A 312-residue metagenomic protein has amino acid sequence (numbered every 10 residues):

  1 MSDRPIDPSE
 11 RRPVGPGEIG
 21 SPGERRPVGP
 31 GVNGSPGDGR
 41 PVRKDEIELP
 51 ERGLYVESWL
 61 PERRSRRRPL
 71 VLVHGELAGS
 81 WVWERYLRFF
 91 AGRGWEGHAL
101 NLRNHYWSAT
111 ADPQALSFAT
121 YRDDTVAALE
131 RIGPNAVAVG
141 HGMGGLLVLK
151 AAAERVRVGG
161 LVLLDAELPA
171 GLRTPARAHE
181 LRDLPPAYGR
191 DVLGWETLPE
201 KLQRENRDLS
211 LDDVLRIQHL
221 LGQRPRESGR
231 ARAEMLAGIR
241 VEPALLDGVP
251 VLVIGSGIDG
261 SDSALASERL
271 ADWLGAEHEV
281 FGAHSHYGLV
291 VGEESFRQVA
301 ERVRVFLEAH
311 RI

Functional and structural regions predicted by a protein language model:
G75-A78, G142, G257-I258: Active-site glycine-rich loops that stabilize anionic/oxyanionic intermediates across multiple enzyme folds
L77-R85, G97: Serine-hydrolase catalytic-loop signature spanning alpha/beta hydrolases and amidase-signature enzymes
L87-T110: Conserved alpha/beta-hydrolase
N104-A136: Active-site loop/oxyanion-hole signature of alpha/beta-hydrolase fold enzymes
A153, R157, L161-R190, A231-L236: Flexible "cap/lid" loop of the alpha/beta hydrolase fold
D247, V253-G255: Short beta-strand/loop motif that positions the catalytic acidic residue of the alpha/beta-hydrolase fold
G260-A266: Conserved alpha/beta-hydrolase "acid-adjacent" motif
H284-R297: Catalytic histidine-centered segment of alpha/beta-hydrolase-like enzymes
